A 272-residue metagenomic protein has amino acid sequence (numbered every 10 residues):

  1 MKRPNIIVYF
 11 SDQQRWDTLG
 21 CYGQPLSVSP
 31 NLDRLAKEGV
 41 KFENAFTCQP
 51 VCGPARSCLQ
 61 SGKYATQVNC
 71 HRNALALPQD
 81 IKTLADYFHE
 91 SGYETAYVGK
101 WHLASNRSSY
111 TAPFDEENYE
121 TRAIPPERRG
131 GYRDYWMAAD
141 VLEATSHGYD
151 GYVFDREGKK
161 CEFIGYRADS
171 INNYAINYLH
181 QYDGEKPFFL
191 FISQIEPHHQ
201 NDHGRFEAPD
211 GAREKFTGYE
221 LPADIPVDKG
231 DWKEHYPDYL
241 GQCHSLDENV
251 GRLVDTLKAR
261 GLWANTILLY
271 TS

Functional and structural regions predicted by a protein language model:
M1-S272: Formylglycine-dependent sulfatase
